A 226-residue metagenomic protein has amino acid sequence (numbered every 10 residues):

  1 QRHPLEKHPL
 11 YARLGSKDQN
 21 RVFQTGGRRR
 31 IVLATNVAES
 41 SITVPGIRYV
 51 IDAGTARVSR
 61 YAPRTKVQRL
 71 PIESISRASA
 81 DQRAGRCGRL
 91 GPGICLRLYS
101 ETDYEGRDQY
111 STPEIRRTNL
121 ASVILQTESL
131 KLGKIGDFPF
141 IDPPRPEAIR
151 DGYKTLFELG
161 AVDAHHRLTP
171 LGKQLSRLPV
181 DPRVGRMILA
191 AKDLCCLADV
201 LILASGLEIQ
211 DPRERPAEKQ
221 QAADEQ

Functional and structural regions predicted by a protein language model:
Q1, L33-S40, A53, T169-P170: Ser/Thr-glycine-rich phosphate-binding loops at phosphate-binding pockets of nucleotides, nucleotide cofactors
R2-H3, Q24-G27, I42-V44, G88-L90: Conserved catalytic network of the ASCE P-loop NTPase/AAA+ motor domain
P4, P9, I51, S59 (+1 more regions): Second RecA-like catalytic domain
L5-V32: Conserved motor-coupling elements within RecA-like helicase/translocase cores
Q19-V22, N36-A38, R83, Y110-S111 (+1 more regions): Short beta-alpha junctions and helix-cap segments that line functional grooves
V22, V32, V37-I42, P182: N-terminal helicase ATP-binding lobe
R30, V44, R89-C95, I149-R150: The conserved phosphate-sensing helix
Y49, T55-R107, A121-L125: Conserved segment of the helicase C-terminal RecA-like domain
